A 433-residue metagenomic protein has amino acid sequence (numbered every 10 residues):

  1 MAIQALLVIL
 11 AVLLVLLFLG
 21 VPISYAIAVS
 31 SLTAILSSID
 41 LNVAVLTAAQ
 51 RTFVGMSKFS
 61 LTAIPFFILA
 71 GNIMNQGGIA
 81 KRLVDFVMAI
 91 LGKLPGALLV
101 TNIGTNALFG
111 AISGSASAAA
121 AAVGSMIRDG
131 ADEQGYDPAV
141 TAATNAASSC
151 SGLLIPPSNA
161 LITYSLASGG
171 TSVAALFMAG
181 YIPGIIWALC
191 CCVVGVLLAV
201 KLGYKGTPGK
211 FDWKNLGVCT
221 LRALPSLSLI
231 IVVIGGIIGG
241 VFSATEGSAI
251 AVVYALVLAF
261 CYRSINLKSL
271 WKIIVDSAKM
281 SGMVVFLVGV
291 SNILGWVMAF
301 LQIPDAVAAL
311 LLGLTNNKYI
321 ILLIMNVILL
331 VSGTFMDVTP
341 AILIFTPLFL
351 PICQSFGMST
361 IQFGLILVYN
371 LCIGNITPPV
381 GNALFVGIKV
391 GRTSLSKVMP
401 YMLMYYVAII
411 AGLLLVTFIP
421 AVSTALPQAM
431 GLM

Functional and structural regions predicted by a protein language model:
M1-M433: Alpha-helical transmembrane segments of multi-pass membrane transport proteins
